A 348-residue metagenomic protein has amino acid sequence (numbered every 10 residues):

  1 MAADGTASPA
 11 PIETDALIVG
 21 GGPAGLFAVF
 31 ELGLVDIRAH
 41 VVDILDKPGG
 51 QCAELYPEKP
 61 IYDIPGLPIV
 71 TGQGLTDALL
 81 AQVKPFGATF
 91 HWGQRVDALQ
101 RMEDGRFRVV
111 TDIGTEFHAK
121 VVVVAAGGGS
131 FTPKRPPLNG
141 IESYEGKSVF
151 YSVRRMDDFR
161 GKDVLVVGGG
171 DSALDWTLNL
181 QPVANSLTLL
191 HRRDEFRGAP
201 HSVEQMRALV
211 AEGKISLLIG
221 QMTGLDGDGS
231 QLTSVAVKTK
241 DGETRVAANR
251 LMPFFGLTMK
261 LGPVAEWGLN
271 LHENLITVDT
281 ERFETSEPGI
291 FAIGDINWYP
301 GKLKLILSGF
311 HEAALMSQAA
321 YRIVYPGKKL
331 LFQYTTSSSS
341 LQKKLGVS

Functional and structural regions predicted by a protein language model:
A2-A3, I12, D77-T111, E116-A119 (+2 more regions): A Rossmann-like FAD-binding core segment of flavoenzymes
A2-G5, P137-D158, F254-L307, L315 (+1 more regions): FAD-site-proximal beta/loop scaffold in flavoenzymes
T14-V41, W176-Q181: N-terminal Rossmann-like FAD-binding beta1-loop-alpha1 element of flavoenzymes
G22-A24, K47, S130, D171-S172 (+1 more regions): Residue-level detector of alpha-helix initiation sites
E31, L174-W176, I296-Q342: A conserved FAD-binding loop/helix module that cradles the flavin
G33, D46, R160-V183: Rossmann-like NAD(P)H-binding beta-loop-alpha module
G33-L55, S186-G198: Glycine-rich FAD pyrophosphate-binding loop
D46-V70, A199-Q205: Conserved N-terminal glycine-rich FAD pyrophosphate-binding loop of Rossmann-like flavoproteins
